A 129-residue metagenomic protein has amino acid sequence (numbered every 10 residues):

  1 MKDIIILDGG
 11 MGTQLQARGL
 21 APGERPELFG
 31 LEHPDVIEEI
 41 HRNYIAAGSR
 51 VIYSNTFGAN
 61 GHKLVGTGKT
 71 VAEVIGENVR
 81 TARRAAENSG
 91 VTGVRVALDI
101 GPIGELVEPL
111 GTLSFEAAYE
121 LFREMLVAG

Functional and structural regions predicted by a protein language model:
M1-G129: Domain-level signal for soluble alpha/beta catalytic cores
